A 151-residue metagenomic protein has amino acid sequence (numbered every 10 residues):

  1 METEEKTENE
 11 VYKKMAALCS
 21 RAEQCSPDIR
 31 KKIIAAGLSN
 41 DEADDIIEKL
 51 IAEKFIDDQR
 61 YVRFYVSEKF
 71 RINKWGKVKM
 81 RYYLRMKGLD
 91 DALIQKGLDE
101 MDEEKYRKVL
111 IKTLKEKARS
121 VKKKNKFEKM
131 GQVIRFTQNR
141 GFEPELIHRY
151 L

Functional and structural regions predicted by a protein language model:
M1-L151: An alpha-helical, amphipathic repeat domain used for nucleic-acid recognition, typified by the mTERF helical solenoid
